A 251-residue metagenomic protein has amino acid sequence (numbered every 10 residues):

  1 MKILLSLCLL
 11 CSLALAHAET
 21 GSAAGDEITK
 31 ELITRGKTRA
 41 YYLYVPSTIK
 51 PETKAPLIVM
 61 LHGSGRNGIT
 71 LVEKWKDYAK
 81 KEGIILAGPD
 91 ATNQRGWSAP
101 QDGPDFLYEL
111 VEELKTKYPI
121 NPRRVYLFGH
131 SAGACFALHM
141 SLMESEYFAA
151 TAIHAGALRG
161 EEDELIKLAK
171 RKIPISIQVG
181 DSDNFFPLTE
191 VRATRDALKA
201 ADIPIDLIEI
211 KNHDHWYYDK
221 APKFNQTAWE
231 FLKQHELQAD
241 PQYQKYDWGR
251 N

Functional and structural regions predicted by a protein language model:
A16-P56, D102, E109, F128-M140 (+6 more regions): A domain-start/cap signature at the N-terminus of enzymes
S22, E27-T48, E52-P122: Serine-hydrolase catalytic machinery in alpha/beta-hydrolase-like enzymes
L71, T116, R123-R171: Primarily recognizes the serine-hydrolase "nucleophile elbow" in alpha/beta-hydrolase and SGNH/GDSL folds
S176-V179: Short beta-strand/loop motif that positions the catalytic acidic residue of the alpha/beta-hydrolase fold
S182-P187: Acidic catalytic loop of the alpha/beta-hydrolase fold
L207-H213: Short glycine-rich catalytic loops that host catalytic nucleophiles or stabilize transition states across multiple
H213-A221: Catalytic histidine-centered segment of alpha/beta-hydrolase-like enzymes
